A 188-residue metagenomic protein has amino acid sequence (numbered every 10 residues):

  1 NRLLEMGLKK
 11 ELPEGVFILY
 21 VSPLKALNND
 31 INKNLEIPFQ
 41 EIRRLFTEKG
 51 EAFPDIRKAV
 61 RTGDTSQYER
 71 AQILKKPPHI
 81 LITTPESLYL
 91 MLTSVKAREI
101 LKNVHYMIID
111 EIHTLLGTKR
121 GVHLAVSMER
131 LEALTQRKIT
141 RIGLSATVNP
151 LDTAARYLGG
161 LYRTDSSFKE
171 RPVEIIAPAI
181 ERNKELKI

Functional and structural regions predicted by a protein language model:
R2, D30-P38, S87, M91 (+3 more regions): Alpha-helical scaffold elements adjacent to nucleotide-binding pockets in ATP/GTP-utilizing enzyme cores
R2-I31, T47, T135-K138: Conserved SF1/SF2 helicase motif Ia
L27-V60, Y157-D165: Conserved helix-turn-beta segment of the N-terminal RecA-like "Helicase ATP-binding" lobe in SF1/SF2 helicases
F53-D55, D64-L81: Conserved motor-coupling elements within RecA-like helicase/translocase cores
K58-R70, E86-L90, P178-A179: Conserved helicase motor
L81, P85-Y89, V95-R137: SF2 helicase catalytic motif II
E129, T140-G159, R163-I188: Conserved interdomain linker/interface between the two RecA-like ATPase lobes of SF2 helicase motors
